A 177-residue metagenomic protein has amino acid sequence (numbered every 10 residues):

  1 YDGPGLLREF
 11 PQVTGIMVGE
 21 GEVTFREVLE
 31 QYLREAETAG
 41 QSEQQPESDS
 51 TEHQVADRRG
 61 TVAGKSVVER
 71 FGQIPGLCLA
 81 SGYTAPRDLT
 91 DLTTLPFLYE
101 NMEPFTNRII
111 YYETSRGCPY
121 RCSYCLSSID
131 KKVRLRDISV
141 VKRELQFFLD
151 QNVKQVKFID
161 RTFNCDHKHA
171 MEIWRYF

Functional and structural regions predicted by a protein language model:
Y1, G21-T24, L89-D91, P119 (+1 more regions): Short, solvent-exposed loop/turn segments at secondary-structure junctions
Y1-H53, D57-P86: Glycine-rich beta-alpha loop elements in corrinoid/cobalamin-binding modules across cobalamin-dependent enzymes
L7, E22, L29, S50 (+8 more regions): Generic intrinsically disordered, low-complexity segments enriched for polar/acidic and small residues
R8, L89, I173-W174: Radical SAM enzyme [4Fe-4S]-AdoMet core and its adjacent flexible, acidic and glycine-rich loops/tails across
M17, T84-R87, K131-V133, T162: Pocket-edge positions in alpha/beta enzyme catalytic cores
A63, P96-F177: Radical SAM [4Fe-4S] cluster-binding motif and immediate context
F71-T114: N-terminal [4Fe-4S]-dependent radical SAM core
